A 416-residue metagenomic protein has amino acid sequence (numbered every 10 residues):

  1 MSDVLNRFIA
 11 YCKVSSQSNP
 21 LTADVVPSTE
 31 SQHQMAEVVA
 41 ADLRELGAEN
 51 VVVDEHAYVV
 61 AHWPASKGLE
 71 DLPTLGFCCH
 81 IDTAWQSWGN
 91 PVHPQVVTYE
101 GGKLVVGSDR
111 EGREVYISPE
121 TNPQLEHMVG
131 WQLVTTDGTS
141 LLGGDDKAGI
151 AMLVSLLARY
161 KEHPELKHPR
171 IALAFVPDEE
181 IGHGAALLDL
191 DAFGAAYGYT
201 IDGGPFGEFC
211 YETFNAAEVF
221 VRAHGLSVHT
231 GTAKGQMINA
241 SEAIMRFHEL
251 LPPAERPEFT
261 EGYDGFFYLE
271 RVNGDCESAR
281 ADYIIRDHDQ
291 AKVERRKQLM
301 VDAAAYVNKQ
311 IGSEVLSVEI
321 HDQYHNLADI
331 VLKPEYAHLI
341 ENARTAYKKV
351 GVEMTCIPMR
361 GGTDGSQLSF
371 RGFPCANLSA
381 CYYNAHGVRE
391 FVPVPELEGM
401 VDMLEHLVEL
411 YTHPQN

Functional and structural regions predicted by a protein language model:
S2-T29, V134-T135, S227, Y383-G387: N-terminal capping segment at the start of a domain
A23-L72, G76-C78, D82, H93: A non-catalytic alpha/beta surface segment that caps or lines the substrate-entry region of metallo-dependent hydrolase
E30, S140-A151, K234-E242, F391-E398: Short, conserved micro-motifs enriched in small and acidic residues
L69-R170, F175: Active-site metal-coordination/substrate-binding segment of hydrolases, especially metallo-dependent peptidases
L125-S140, H224-V228, V350, Y382-H386: Glycine/charged-rich beta-loop-alpha catalytic/anionic-binding loops adjacent to active sites
L125-T213, A254-E270, G274, A281-H288 (+2 more regions): Acidic/histidine-rich catalytic neighborhood of metal-dependent amide-processing enzymes
T200-L226, T230-A233, M237-S241: Phosphate/diphosphate-binding glycine-rich loops and adjacent basic-rich segments that engage nucleotide
A240-N416: Metal-dependent amide/peptide-bond hydrolase catalytic core, centered on the "pita-bread" metallohydrolase fold
